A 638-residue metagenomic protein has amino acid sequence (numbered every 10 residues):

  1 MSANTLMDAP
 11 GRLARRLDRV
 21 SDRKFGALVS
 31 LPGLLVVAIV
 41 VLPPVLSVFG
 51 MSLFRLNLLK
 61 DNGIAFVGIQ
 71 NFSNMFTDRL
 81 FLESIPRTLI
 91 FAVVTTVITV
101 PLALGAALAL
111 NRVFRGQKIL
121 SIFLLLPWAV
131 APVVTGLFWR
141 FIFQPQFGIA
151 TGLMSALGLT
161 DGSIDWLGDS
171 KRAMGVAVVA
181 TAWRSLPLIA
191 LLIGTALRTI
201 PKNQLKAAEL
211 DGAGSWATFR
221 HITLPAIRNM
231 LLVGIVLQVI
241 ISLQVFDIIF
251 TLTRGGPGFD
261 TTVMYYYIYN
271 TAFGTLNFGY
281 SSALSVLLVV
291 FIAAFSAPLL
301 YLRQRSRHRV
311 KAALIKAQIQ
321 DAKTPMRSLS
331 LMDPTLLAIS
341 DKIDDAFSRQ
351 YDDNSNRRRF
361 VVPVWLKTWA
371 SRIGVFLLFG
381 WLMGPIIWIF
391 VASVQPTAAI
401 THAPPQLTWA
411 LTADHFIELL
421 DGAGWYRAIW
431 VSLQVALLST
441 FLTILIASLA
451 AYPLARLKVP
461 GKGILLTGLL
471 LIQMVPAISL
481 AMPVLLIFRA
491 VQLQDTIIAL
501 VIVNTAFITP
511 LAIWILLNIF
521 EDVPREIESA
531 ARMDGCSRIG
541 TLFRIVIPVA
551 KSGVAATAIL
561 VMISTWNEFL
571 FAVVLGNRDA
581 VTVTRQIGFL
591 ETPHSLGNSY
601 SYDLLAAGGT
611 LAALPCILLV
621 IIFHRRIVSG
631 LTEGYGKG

Functional and structural regions predicted by a protein language model:
M1-L13, G212, K311-A312, K316 (+2 more regions): Residue-level detector of intrinsically disordered, flexible termini and proteolytic processing junctions
M1-V20, D344-V361: Short, Lys/Arg-rich, polar N-terminal cytosolic tail immediately upstream of the first transmembrane signal-anchor
S2, R12-R16, L232, I241 (+7 more regions): Generic secretory/membrane-interface signal
A3-N4, P10, A14, F66 (+6 more regions): Generic N-terminal initiation segments characterized by hydrophobic and/or small/turn-forming residues
L6, V20, K24, I249 (+3 more regions): Intrinsic disorder/low-complexity detector
A9-R12, R16, R23, A156 (+4 more regions): Low-complexity, intrinsically disordered, cysteine-poor segments enriched in small/polar and charged residues
D22-I315, T368-G638: A structural signal for multi-pass alpha-helical bundles of membrane permease subunits that mediate small-molecule
L302-F347: Cytosolic-side transmembrane-helix boundaries in multi-pass membrane proteins
